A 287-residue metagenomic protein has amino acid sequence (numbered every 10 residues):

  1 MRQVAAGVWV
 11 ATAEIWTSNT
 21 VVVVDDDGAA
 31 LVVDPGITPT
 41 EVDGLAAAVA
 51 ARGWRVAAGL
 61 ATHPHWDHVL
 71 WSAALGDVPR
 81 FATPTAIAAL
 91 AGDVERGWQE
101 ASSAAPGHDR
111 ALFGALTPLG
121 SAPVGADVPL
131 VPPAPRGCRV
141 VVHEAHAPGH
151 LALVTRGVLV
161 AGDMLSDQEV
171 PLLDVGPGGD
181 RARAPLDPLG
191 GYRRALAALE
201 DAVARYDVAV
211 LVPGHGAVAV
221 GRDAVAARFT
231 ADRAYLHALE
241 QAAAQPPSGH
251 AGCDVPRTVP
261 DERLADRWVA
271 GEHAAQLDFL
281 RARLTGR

Functional and structural regions predicted by a protein language model:
M1-A51, A152-D167: Conserved beta-strand hairpin/beta-sheet module of binuclear metal-dependent hydrolase folds, prominently
A13-W16, A134, H143-A147: A short catalytic or substrate-binding loop motif that flags glycine-/basic-rich loops and adjacent residues that bind
L31, I37-P39, R139-E144, P148-A234: Metallo-beta-lactamase
P39-T85: Active-site metal-binding motif and surrounding structural segment of the metallo-beta-lactamase
D43, A51, A88-V141, D187-V203: Metallo-beta-lactamase
A46, W71-A74, D93-E95, R156 (+2 more regions): Short amphipathic alpha-helical segments
D67, A88, V218-G221: Short, active-site-adjacent cap segments at secondary-structure transitions
D201-V210, A217-R287: Accessory terminal helices/loops
